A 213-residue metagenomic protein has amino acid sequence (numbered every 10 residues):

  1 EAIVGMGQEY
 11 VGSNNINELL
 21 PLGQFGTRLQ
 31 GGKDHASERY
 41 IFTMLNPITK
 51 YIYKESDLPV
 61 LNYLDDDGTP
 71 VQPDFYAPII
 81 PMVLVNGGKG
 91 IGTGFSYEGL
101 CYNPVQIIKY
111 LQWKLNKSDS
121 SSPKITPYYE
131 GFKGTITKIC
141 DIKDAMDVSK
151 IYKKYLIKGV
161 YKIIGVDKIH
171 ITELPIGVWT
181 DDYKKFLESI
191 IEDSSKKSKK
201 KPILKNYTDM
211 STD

Functional and structural regions predicted by a protein language model:
E1-I151, S211: Catalytic phosphate-handling regions of large nucleic-acid enzymes and associated NTPases
D119-D213: Charged, surface-exposed alpha-helical interface/stalk elements
